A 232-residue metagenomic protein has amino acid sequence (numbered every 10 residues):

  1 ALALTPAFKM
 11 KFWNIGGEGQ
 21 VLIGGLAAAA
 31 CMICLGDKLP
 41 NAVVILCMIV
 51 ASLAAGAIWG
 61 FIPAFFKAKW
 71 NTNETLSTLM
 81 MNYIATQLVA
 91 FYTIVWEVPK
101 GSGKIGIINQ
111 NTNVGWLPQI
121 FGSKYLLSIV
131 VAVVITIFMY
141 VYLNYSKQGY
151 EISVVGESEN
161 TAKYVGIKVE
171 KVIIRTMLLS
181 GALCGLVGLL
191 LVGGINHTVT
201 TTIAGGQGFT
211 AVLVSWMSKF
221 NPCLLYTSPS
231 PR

Functional and structural regions predicted by a protein language model:
A1, A42-V43, C47: Membrane-interfacial amphipathic/re-entrant helices at transmembrane-helix boundaries
A1-C34, L53, A57-T72, S215-N221: Single transmembrane alpha-helix segments in multi-pass membrane proteins
A1-L2, L39, I58, P63-A64 (+2 more regions): Alpha-helical transmembrane segments in inner-membrane proteins
L4, F8, A28, M32 (+4 more regions): Structural signal for membrane-spanning alpha-helices in multi-pass inner-membrane proteins, emphasizing helix cores
Q20, G24, A28, A51-S52 (+4 more regions): Alpha-helical transmembrane segments in multi-pass membrane proteins
E74-Y145, T198: Transmembrane helix-bundle core of multi-pass membrane transporters and related energy-transducing complexes
F121-T198, P222: Helix-loop-helix "hairpin" substructures at the membrane interface of multi-pass membrane proteins
Y226-P231: Conserved small/polar residues in nucleotide/adenosyl-binding loops
